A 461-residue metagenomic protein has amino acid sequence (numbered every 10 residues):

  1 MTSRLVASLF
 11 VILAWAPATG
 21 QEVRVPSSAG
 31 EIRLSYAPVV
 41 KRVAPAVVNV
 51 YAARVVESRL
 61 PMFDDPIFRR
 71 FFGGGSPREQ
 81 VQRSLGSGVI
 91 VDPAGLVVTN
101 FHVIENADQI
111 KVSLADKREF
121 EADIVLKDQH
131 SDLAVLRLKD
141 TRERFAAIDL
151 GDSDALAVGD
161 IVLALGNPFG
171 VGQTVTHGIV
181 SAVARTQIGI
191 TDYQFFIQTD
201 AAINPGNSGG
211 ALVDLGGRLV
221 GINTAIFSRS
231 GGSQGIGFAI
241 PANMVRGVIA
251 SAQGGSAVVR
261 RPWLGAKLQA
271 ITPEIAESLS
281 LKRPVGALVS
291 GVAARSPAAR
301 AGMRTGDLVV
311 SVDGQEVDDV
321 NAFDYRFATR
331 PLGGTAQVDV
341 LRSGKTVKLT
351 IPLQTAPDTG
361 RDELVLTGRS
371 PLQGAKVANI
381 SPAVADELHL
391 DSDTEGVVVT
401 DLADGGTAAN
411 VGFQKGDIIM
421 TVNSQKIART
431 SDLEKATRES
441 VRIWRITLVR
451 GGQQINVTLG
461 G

Functional and structural regions predicted by a protein language model:
V6-A14: Bacterial N-terminal signal peptides
P17-S27, L34-P38, S87-V89, F101 (+5 more regions): C-terminal recognition in membrane/secretory proteostasis and scaffolding
Q21-P38, R42-V97, E105-A107, R118-E119 (+6 more regions): Glycine-biased strand-turn-strand hairpin within the trypsin-fold
V23-R24, A29, Y36, S58-L60 (+7 more regions): Active-site loop architecture of trypsin-fold serine endopeptidases
N49, D92, V98, K111 (+5 more regions): Hydrophobic beta-strand signal
L85, V91-D92, L114, E119 (+3 more regions): Short, acidic, Ser/Thr-enriched surface-loop or helix-capping motifs
L96, R118, G151-G172, A252: Short glycine/Trp-rich loop-beta-loop segment that forms part of the substrate-binding cleft
S113-K117, T141-R142, N167-G170, S343-K345: Hydrophobic alpha-helix/coiled-coil detector that fires on Leu/Ile/Phe-packed helical surfaces
